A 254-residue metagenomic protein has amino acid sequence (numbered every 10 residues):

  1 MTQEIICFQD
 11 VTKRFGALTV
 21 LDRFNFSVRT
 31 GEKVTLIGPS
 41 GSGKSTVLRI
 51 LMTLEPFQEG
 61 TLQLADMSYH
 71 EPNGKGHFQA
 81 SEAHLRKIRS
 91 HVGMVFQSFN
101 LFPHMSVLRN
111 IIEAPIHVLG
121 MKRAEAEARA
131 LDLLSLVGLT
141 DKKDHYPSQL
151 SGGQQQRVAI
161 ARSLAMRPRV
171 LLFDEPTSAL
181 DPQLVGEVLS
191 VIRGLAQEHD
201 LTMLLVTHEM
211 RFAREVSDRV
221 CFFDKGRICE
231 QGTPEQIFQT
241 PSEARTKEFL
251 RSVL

Functional and structural regions predicted by a protein language model:
Q3-P234: ABC family nucleotide-binding domain
F223, Q231-L254: C-terminal boundary and immediately downstream tail of ABC-type ATPase nucleotide-binding domains
